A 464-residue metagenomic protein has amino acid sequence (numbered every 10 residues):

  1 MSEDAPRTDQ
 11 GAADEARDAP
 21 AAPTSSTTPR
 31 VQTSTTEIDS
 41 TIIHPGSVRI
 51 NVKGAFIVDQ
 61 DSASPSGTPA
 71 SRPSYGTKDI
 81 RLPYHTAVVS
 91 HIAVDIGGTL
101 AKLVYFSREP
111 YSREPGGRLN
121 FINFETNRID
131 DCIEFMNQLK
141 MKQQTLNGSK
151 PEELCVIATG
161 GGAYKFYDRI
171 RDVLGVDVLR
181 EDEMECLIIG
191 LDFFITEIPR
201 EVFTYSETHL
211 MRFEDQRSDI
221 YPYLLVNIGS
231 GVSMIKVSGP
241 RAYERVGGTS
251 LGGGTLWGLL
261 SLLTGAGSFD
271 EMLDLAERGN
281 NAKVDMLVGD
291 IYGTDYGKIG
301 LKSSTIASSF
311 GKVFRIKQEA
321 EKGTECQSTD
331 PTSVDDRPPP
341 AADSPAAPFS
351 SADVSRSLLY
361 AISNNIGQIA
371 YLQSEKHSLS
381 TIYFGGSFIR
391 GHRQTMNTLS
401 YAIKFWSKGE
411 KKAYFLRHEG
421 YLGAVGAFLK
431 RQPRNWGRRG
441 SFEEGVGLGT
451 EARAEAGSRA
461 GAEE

Functional and structural regions predicted by a protein language model:
S2-R7, P29-S71, E185-I198, W257-S261 (+2 more regions): Glycine-rich phosphate-binding/hydrolytic loop that grips phosphoryl groups
T68-H85, D182-Y223, P240: Conserved phosphate-binding catalytic cores of ATP/NTP-utilizing and phosphoryl-transfer enzymes
T77-E114, S218-G239: Gly/Thr-rich phosphate-binding beta-strand-loop-beta motif of the actin/hexokinase/Hsp70
Y111-P151: N-terminal phosphate-binding loop and adjacent alpha-helix
L139-M184, I189, F193, I198 (+2 more regions): Short beta-strand-loop/turn "lid" adjacent to the catalytic site in phosphate-handling enzymes
E153, A158-F166, L372-A402, E419-G420: Glycine-rich phosphate-binding loops at beta-strand->alpha-helix junctions
F194-T196, S238-K302, G311-I316: Glycine-rich phosphate-binding loop plus the immediately following alpha-helix
I299-I382, F388-G391: Adenine-nucleotide phosphate-binding core of ATP-dependent small-molecule kinases
